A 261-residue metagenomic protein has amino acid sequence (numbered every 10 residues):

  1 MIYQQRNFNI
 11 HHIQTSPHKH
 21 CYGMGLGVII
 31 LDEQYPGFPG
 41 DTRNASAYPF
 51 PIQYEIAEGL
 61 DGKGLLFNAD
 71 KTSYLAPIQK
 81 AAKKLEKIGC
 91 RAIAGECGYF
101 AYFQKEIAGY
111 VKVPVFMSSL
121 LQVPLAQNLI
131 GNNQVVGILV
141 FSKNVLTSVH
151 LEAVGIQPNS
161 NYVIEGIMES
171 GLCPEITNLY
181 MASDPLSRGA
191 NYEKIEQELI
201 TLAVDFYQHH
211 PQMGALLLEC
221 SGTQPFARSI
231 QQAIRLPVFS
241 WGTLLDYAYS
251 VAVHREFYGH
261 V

Functional and structural regions predicted by a protein language model:
M1-L75, S142-V145, L151-N191: N-terminal glycine-rich anion-binding loop in soluble enzyme alpha/beta folds
Q34, A92-Q104, M117-Q122, F141-L146 (+2 more regions): Gly/Ser/Thr-rich loops at beta-strand to alpha-helix junctions that form or flank small-molecule/cofactor-binding
F67-A81, K194-L202: Glycine-rich, highly charged phosphate/nucleotide-binding loops
T72-A81, Y99-E106, Y110: N-terminal active-site wall of soluble small-molecule enzyme domains
E86-G89, Q127, Y207-H209: Non-catalytic positions within long, well-ordered alpha-helices that form the structural scaffold/packing of enzyme
E106-I130, Q232-Y249: Short, acidic/small-residue loops that bind anionic groups at enzyme active sites
S187-R228: Charge-patterned, long linear interaction tracts outside catalytic cores
E219, T223-P225, Q231, F239-V261: C-terminal functional extensions of proteins
